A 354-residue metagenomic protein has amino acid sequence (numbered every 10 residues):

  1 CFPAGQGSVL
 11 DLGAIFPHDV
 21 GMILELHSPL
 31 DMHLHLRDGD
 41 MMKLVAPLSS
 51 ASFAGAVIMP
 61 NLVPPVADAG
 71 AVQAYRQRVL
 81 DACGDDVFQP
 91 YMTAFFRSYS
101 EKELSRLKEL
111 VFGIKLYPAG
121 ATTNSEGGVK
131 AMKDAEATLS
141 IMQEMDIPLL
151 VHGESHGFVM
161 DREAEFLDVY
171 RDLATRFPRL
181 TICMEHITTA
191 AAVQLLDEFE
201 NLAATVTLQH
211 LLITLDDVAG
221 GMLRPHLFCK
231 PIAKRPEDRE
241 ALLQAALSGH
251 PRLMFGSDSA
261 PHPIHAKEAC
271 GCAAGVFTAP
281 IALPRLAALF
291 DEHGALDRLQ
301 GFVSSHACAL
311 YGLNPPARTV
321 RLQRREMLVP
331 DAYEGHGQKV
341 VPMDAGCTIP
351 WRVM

Functional and structural regions predicted by a protein language model:
D19-S50: Replace "His-x-His-based motif
H27-G39, L149-S155, V206, S259: Histidine-centered catalytic micro-motifs
D31-M32, L44-A71, G84-R97, F112-N124 (+2 more regions): Divalent metal-dependent hydrolysis catalytic cores, especially in the metallo-beta-lactamase
G39-A46, S98-L107: Short, acidic/polar
K102-L116, N124-F255: Histidine/acidic residue-rich metal-binding segments in metalloenzymes
S248-P315: His/Asp/Glu-enriched, well-ordered alpha-helical/loop segment that forms or immediately abuts the divalent-metal
R318-M354: C-terminal cap of metal-dependent C-N hydrolases
